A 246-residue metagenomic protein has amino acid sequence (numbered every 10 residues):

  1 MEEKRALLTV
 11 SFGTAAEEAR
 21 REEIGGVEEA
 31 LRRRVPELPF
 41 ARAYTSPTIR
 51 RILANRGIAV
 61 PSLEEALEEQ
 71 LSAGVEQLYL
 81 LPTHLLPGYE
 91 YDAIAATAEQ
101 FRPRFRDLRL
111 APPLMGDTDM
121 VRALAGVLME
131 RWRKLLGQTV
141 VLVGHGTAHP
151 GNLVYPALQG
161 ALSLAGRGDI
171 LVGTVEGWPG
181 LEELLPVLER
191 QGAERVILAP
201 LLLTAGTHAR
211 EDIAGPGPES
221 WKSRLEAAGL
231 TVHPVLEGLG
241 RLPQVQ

Functional and structural regions predicted by a protein language model:
M1-Q246: Active-site-proximal alpha-helix that buttresses catalytic centers in soluble enzyme cores
